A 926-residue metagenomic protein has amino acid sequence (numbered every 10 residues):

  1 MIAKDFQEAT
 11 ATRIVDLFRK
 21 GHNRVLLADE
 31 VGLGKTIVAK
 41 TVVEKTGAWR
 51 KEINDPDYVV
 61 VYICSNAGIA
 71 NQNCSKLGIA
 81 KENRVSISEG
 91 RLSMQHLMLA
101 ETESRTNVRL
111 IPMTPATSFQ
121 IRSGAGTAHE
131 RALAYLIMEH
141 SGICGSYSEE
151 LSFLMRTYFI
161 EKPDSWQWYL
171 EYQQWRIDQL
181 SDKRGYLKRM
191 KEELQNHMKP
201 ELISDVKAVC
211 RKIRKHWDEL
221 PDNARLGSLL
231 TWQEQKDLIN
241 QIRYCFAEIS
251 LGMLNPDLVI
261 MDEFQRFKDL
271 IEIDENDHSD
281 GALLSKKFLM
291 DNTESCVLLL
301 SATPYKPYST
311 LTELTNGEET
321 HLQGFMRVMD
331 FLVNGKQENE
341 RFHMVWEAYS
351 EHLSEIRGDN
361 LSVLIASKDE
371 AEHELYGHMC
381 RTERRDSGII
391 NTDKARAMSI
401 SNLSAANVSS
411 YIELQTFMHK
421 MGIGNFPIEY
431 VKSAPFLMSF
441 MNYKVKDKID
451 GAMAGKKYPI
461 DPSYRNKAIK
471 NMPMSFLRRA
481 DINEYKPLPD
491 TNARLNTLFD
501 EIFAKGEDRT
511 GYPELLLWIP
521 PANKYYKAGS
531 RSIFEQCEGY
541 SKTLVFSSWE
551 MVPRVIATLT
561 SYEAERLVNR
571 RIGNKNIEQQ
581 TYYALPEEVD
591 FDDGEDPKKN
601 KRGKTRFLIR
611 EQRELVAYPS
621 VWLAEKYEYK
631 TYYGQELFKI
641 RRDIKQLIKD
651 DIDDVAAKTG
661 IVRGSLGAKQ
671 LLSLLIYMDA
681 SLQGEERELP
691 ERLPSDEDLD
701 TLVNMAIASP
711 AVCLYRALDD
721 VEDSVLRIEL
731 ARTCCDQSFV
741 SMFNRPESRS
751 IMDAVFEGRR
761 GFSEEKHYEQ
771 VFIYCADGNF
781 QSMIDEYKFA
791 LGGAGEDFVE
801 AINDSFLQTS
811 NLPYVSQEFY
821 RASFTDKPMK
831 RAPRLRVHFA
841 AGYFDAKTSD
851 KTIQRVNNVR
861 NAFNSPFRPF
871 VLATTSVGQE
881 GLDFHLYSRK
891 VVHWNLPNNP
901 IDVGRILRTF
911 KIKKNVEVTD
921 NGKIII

Functional and structural regions predicted by a protein language model:
M1-Y887, P897-I926: Helicase motor interdomain insertion/brace
V891-N895: Short hydrophobic/aromatic-enriched beta-strand-loop microsegments
